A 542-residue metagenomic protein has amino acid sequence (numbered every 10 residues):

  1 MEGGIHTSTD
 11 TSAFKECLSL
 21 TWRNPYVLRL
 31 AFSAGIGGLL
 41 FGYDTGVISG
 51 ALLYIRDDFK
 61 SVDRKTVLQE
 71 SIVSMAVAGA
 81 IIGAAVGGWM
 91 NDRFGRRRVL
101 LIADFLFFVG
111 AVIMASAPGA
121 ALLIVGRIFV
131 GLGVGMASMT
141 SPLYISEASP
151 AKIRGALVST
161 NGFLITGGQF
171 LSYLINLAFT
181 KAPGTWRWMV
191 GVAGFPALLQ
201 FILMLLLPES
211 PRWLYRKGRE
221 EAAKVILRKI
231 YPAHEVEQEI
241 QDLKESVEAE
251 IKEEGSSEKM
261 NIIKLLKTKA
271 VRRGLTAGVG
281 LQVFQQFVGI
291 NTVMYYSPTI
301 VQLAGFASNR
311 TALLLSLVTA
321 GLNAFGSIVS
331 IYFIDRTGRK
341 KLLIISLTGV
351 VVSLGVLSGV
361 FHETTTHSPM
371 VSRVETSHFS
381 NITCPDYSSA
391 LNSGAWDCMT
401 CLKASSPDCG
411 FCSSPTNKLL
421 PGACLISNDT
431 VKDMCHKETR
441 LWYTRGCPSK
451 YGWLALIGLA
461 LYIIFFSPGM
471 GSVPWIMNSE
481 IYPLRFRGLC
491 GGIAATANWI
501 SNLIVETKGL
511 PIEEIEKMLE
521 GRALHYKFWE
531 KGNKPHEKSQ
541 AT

Functional and structural regions predicted by a protein language model:
M1-Y231, E250-T542: Alpha-helical transmembrane bundle of multi-pass membrane proteins
K229-E239, E245, K252: Short intracellular "coupling" helices and adjacent cytoplasmic loop segments at the cytosolic face of multi-pass
